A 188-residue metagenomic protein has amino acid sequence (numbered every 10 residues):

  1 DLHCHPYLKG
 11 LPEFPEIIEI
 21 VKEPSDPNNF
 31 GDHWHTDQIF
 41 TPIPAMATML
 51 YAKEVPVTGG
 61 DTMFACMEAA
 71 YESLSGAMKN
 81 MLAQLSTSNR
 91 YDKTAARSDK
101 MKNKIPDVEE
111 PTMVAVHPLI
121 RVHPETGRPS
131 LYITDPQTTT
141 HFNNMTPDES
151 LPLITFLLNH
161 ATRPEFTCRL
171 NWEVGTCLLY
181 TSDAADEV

Functional and structural regions predicted by a protein language model:
D1-L179: Fe(II)/2-oxoglutarate oxygenase catalytic core
Y180-V188: Conserved small/polar residues in nucleotide/adenosyl-binding loops
